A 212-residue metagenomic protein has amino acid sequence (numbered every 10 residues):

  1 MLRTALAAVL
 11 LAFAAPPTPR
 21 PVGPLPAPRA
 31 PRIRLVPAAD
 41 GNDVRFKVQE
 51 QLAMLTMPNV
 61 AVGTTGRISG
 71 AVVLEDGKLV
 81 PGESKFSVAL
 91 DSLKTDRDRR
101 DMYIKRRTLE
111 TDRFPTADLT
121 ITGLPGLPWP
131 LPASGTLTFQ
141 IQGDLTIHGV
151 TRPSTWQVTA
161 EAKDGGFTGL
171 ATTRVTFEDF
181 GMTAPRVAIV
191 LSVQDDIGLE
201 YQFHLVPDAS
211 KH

Functional and structural regions predicted by a protein language model:
M1-T4: Positively charged n-region of N-terminal signal peptides that target proteins for export
L6-L11: Hydrophobic helical h-region of N-terminal Sec-dependent signal peptides in bacterial secretory/periplasmic proteins
F13-H212: Low-complexity, acidic/polar, glycine-enriched regions of mature
